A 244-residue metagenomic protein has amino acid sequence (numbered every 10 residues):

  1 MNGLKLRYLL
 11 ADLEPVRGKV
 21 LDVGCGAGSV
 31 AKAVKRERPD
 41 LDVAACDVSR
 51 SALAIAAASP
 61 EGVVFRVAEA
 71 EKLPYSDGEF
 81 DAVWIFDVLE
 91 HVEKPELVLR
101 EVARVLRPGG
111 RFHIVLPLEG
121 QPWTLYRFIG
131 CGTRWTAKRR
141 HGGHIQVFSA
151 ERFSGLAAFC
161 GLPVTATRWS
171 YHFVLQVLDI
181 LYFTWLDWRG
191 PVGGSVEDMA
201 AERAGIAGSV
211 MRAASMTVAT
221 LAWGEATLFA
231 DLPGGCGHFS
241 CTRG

Functional and structural regions predicted by a protein language model:
M1-L4, S29, S59, E93-E101 (+2 more regions): S-adenosyl-L-methionine-dependent methyltransferase catalytic module, highlighting the catalytic core
M1-S76, A82-F86, L99, W169 (+4 more regions): Conserved N-terminal segment of class I S-adenosyl-L-methionine
K72, E90, G155: Active-site micro-motifs of SAM-dependent methyltransferase domains
F86-L89, V115: Residues lining the SAM
